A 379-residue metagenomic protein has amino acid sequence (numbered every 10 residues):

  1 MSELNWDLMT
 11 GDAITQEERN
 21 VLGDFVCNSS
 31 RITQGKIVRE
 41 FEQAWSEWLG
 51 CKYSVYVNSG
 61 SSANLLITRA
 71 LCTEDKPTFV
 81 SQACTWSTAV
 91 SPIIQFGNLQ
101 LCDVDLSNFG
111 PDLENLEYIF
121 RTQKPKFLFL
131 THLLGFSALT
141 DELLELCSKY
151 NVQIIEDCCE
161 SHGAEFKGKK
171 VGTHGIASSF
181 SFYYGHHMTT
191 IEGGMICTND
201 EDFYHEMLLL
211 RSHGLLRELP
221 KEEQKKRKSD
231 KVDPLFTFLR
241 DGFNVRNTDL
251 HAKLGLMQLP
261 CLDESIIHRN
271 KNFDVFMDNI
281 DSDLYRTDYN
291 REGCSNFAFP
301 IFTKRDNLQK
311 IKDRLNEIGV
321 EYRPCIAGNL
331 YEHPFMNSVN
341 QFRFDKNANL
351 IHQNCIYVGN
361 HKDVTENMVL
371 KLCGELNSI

Functional and structural regions predicted by a protein language model:
M1-R31, F236-L239, G359: N-terminal "arm"/small-domain region of PLP-dependent enzymes with the aminotransferase-like
D12, K36-A44, W48-V55, G60 (+7 more regions): PLP-dependent aminotransferase class I/II
R31-P77, S91-Q95, L101-D103, K169: Phosphate-binding glycine-rich loop
R69-K149, Q153-C158, E165: PLP-dependent aminotransferase-like
Q153-I155, A177, C355-Y357: Structural preference for beta-strand elements that scaffold enzyme active sites
E156-T190, H205, P234-T237: Conserved active-site segment immediately N-terminal to the catalytic lysine that forms the internal aldimine
F180-S181, G194-N199, K226: Short beta-strand-to-turn element immediately C-terminal to the catalytic PLP-Schiff-base lysine in fold type I
T189-G194, G255: Adenylate-forming
